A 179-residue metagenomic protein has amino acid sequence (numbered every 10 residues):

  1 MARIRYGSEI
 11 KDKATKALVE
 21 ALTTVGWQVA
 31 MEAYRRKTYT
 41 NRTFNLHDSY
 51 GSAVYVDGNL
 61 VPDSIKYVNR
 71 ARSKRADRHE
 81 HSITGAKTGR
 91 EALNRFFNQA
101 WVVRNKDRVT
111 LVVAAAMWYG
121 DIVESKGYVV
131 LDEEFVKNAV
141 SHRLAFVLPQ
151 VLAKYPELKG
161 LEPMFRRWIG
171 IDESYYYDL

Functional and structural regions predicted by a protein language model:
I4-V123, G160-Y176: Short, low-complexity, charged/polar segments at coil/turn and helix-coil boundaries
Y67, G127-E134: Short intrinsically disordered coil segments
K106-Y128, N138-A139, R143-L144, L148-L152: Internal mixed-charge
E133-L179: Protruding loop/beta-arch "assembly-hinge" segments enriched in small, turn-prone residues
